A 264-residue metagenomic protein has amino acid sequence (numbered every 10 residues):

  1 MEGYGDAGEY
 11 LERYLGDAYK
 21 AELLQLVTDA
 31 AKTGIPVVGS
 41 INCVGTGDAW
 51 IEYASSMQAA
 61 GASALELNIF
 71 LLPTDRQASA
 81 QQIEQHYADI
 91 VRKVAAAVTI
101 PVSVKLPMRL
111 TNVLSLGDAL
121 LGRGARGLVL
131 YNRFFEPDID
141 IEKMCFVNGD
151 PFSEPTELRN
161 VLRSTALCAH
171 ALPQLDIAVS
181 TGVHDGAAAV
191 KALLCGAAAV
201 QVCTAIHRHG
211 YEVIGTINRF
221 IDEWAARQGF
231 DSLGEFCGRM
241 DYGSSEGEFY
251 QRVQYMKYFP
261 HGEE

Functional and structural regions predicted by a protein language model:
M1-A31: Glycine-rich, positively charged N-terminal anion/phosphate-binding segment
M1-G8, V91-A97, F152-S164, A226-R239: Short, basic, helix/turn surface patches
M1-Y4, P137-E154, H207-F230: C-terminal helical cap(s) of enzyme catalytic domains, especially alpha/beta-barrels
L15-E22, M108, S153-E157, H209 (+1 more regions): Catalytic cores of large soluble enzymes that bind and process phosphate-bearing ligands
L15-Y19, S79, N112, S232: Secondary-structure junction/capping motif
L26, Y53, I217, I221: Aromatic/hydrophobic pocket-lining residues that form π-stacking "cages" and hydrophobic walls in ligand
T28, K32-I35, N42-V179, H184-V202 (+2 more regions): Alpha/beta enzyme core
H209-Q228, G234-E264: C-terminal extensions of enzymes
